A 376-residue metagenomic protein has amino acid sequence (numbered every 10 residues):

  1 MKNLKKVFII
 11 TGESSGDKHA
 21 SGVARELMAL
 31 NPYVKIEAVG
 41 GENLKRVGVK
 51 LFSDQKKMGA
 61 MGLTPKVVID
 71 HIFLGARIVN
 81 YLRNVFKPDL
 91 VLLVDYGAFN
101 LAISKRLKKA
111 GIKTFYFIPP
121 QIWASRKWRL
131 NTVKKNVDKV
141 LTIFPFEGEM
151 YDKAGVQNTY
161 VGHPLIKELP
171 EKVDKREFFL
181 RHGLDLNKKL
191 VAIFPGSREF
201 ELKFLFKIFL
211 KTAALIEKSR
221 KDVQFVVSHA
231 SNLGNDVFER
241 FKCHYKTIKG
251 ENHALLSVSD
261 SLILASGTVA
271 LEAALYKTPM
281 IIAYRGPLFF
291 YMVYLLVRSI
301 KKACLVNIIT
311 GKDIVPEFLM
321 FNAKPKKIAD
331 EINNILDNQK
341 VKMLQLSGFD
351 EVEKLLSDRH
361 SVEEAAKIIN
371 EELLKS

Functional and structural regions predicted by a protein language model:
M1-S376: Nucleotide-activated sugar donor-binding and catalytic core shared by glycosyltransferases and related lipid-linked
